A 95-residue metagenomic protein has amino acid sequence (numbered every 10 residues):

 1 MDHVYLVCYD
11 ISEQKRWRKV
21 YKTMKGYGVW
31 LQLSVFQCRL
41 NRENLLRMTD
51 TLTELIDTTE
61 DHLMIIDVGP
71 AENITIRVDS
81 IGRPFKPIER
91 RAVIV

Functional and structural regions predicted by a protein language model:
M1-N44: Extended, hydrophobic alpha-helical segments
R16-V20, N44-T49, I74-R77, R90: Short amphipathic alpha-helical surface micro-motifs
K22-T23, T49-E54, D79-I81: Intrinsically disordered, low-complexity boundary segments flanking structured domains
V35-D61, G69: Short, intrinsically disordered low-complexity segments
L55-V95: C-terminal structural segments of small proteins and small subunits
